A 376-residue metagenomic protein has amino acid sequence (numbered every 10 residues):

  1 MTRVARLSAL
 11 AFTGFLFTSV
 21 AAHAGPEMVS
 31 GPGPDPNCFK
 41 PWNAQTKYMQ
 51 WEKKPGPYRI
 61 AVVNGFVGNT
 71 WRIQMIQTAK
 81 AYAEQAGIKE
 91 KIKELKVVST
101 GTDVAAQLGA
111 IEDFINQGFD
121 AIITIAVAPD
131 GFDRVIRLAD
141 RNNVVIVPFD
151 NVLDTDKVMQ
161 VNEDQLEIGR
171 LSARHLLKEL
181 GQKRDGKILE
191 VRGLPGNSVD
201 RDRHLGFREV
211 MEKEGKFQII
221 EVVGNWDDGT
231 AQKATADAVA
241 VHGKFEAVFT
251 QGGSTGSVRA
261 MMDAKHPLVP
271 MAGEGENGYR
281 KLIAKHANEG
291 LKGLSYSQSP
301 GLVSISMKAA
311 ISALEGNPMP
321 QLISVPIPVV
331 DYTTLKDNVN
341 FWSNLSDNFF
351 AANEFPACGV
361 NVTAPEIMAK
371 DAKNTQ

Functional and structural regions predicted by a protein language model:
M1-L10: Bacterial N-terminal signal peptides that target proteins for export
R3-V4, S19, M28: Detector for intrinsically disordered, low-structure N-terminal pre-sequences
A9-S19: Bacterial N-terminal signal peptides
H23-Q376: A residue-level marker of the well-folded mature domains of exported/periplasmic proteins
